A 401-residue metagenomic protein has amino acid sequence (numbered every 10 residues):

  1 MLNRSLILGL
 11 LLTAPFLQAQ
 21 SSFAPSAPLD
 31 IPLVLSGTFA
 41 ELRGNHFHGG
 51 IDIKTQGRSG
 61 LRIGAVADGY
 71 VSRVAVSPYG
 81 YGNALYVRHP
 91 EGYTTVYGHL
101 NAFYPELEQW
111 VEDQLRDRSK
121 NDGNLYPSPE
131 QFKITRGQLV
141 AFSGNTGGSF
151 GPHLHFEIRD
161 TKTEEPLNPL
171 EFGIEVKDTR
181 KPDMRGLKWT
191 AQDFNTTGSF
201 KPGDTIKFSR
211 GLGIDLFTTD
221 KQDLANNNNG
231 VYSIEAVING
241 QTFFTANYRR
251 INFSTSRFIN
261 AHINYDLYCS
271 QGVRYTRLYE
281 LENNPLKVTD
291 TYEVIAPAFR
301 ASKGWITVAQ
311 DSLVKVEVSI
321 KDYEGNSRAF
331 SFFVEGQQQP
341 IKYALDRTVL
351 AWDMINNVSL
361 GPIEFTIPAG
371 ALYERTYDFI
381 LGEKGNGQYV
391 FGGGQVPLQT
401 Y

Functional and structural regions predicted by a protein language model:
M1-A24: Bacterial Sec-dependent N-terminal signal peptides
A19-T94, N101-E106, N121-E130, T135-R136 (+3 more regions): Surface-exposed, glycine-biased beta-strand/turn segments
P25, D30, D353-Y377: Predominantly extracellular/luminal regions of secreted and cell-surface proteins, especially disulfide-bonded
G92-E108, A246-R257: Short, solvent-exposed beta-strand-terminating loops
L107-L125, L281-L286: Mixed-charge, low-complexity intrinsically disordered segments
T135, K177, P182, A191-Q338: Long, low-complexity serine/threonine/glycine- and acidic-rich segments characteristic of extracellular
E165-W189, F244-T245, G336-S359: Low-complexity, Pro/Ser/Thr- and charge-rich linker/hinge segments at domain boundaries
I341-D346, D378-Y401: Proteolytic processing hotspots in large secreted/extracellular or virion-associated proteins and select intracellular
